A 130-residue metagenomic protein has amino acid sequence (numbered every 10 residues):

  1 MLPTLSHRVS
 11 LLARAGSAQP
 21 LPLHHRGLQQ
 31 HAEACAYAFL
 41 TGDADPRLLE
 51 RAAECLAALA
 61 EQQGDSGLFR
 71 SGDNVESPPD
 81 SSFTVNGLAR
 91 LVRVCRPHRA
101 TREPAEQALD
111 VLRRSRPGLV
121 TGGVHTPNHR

Functional and structural regions predicted by a protein language model:
M1-A15: Terminal, non-catalytic domain-edge segments
L21-L40, D45-L48, A52, A57-R130: Aromatic-lined, polymer-binding surfaces characteristic of secreted/periplasmic polysaccharide-degrading enzymes
